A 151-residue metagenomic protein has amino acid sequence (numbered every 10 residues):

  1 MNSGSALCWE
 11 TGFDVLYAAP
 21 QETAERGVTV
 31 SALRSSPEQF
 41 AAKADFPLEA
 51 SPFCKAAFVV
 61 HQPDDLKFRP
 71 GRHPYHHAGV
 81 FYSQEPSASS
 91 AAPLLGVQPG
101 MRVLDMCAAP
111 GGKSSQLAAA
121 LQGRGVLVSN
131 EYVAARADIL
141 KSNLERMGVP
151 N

Functional and structural regions predicted by a protein language model:
M1-N151: S-adenosylmethionine
